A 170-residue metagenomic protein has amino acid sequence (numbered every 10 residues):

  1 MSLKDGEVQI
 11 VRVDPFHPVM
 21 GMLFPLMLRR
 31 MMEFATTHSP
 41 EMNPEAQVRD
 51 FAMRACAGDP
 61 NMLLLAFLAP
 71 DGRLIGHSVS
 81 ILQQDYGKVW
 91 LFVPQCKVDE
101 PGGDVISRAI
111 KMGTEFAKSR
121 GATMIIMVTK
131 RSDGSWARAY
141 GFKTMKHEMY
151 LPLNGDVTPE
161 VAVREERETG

Functional and structural regions predicted by a protein language model:
M1-A46, R164-E166: Short amphipathic alpha-helix that is part of the acyltransferase structural core
E7, W90, K146: A residue-level signal for beta-strand positions that form part of recognition/binding surfaces within mature
I10, L65-F67, S80, I125 (+1 more regions): Hydrophobic beta-strand residues in large extracellular and virion-surface proteins
M27-M31, A35, A55-C56, G113-R120: Hydrophobic, Leu/Ile/Phe/Ala-enriched alpha-helical segments that form helix-helix packing faces
P40-N61: Active-site rim helix/loop that mediates acceptor-substrate recognition in acyltransferases
G58-G102: Conserved donor-binding loop and adjoining core beta-sheet/short helix segment in diverse acyl/aminoacyl transferases
Y86-Y140: Acyl-donor binding region in acyl/amide transferases
M127-G170: Active-site/acyl-donor-binding loops of N-acyltransferases
